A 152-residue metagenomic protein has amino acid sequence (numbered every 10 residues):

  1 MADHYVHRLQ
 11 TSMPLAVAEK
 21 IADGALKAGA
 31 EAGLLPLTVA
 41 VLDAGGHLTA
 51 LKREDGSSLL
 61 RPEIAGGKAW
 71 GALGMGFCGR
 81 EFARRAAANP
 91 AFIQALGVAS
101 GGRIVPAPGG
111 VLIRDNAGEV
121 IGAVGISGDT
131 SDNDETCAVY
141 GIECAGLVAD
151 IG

Functional and structural regions predicted by a protein language model:
A2-G152: Flexible, solvent-exposed loop/hinge segments and secondary-structure transition points
